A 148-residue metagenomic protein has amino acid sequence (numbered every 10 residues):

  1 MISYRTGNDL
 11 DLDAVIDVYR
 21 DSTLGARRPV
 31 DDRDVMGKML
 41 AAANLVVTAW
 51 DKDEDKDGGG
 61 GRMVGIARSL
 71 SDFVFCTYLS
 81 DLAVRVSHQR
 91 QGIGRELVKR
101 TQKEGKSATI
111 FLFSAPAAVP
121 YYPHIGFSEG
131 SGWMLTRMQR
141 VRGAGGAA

Functional and structural regions predicted by a protein language model:
M1-V30, W133, A147-A148: Short amphipathic alpha-helix that is part of the acyltransferase structural core
G7, L82-V84, A118: Hydrophobic adenine-recognition pocket in adenosine-nucleotide-binding enzymes
P29-V30, V35-D53, M63-A83: A conserved beta-strand-loop-helix scaffold within acyl/acetyltransferase catalytic domains
V84, R90-K103: Conserved acetyl-CoA-binding loop-helix of GNAT-fold acetyltransferases
E104, A108-L112, P116-R140: Conserved active-site alpha-helix within GNAT-family acetyltransferase domains
R140-A148: Acidic/histidine-enriched, glycine/proline-rich intrinsically disordered or flexible terminal extensions
